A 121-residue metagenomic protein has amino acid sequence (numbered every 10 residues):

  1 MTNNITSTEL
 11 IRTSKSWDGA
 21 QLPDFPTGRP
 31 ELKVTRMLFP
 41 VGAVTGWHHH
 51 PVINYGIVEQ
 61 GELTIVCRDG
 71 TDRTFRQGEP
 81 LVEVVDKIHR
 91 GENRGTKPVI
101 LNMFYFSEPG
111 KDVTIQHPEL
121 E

Functional and structural regions predicted by a protein language model:
M1-E31, Q116-E121: A short, N-terminal "cap"/entry segment at the start of jelly-roll beta-barrel domains of the cupin/DSBH fold
N4, I11, T74-Q77, G110: Catalytic cores of secreted/periplasmic or lumenal enzymes
P26-P30, G42-I57: A short beta-loop-beta micro-motif enriched in histidine and acidic residues
V34-R36, Y55, P80-V82, M103: Conserved hydrophobic/aromatic beta-strand scaffold that supports enzyme active sites
F39, D69-D86: Short acidic-glycine-tyrosine-enriched beta hairpin
H50-D69, E79: Glycine- and acidic-residue-biased ligand/ion/polar-headgroup-sensing regions
R68, T114-Q116: Short, solvent-exposed loop/turn and secondary-structure capping segments
R76-Q77, V85-K111: Ligand-binding loop in jelly-roll beta-barrel domains
